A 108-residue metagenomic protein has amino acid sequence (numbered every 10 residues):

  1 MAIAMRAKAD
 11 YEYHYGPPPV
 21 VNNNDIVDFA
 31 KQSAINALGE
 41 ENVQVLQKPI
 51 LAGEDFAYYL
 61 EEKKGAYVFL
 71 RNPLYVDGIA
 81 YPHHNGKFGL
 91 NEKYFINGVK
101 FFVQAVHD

Functional and structural regions predicted by a protein language model:
M1-D108: Metal-dependent amide/peptide-bond hydrolase catalytic core, centered on the "pita-bread" metallohydrolase fold
